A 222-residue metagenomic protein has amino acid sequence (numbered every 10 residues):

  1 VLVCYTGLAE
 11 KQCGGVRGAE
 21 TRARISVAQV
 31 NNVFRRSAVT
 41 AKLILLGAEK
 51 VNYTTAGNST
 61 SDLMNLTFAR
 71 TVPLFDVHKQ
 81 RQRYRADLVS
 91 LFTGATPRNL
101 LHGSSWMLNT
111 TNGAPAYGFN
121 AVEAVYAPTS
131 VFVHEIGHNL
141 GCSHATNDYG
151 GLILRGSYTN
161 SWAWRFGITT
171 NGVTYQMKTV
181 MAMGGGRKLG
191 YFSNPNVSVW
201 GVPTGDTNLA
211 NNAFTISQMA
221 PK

Functional and structural regions predicted by a protein language model:
V1-N112: Fold-level signature of zinc-dependent metallopeptidase catalytic domains
Y5, N112, Y117-N120, D206-N211 (+1 more regions): Generic signature of intrinsically disordered, low-complexity, basic-rich segments and short cationic peptides
G18-I25, Q29, P128-E135, Q176 (+2 more regions): Generic recognition of stable, solvent-exposed alpha-helical segments in well-folded globular domains
N32, N139, G186, M219-K222: Charged/polar positions on well-ordered alpha helices
E49-N65, G113-S198: The catalytic-center signature of Zn2+-dependent metalloproteases
V89, P97, A163, N196-V197 (+1 more regions): Short linear sequence elements within intrinsically disordered, low-complexity coil regions
L108, W164-F166, V202: Intrinsic disorder/low-complexity segments enriched in polar/charged and small flexible residues
P195-K222: A recurrent domain-boundary module in secreted/ectodomain proteins
